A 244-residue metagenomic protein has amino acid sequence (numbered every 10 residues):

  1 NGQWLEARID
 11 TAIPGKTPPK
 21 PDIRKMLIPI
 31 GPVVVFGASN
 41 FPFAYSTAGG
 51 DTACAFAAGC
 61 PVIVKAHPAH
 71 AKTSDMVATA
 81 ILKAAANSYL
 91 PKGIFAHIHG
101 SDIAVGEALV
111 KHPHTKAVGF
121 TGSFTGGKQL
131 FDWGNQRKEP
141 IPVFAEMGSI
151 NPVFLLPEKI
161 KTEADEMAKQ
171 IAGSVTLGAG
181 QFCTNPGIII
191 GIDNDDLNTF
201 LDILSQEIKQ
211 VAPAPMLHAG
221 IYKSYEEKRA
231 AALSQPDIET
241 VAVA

Functional and structural regions predicted by a protein language model:
N1, V175-G178: A general structural signal marking secondary-structure boundaries and capping sites
G2-A168, A172, I190-L197: Rossmann-like NAD(P) dinucleotide-binding subdomain of oxidoreductase/dehydrogenase enzymes
I23-K25, A179, A244: Short Gly/Pro-enriched turn/cap motifs at secondary-structure boundaries
K159, K169, G191-A244: NAD(P)-dependent aldehyde/semialdehyde dehydrogenase
Q181-C183: Extended low-complexity, polyampholyte segments enriched in Ser/Thr/Pro and acidic residues
